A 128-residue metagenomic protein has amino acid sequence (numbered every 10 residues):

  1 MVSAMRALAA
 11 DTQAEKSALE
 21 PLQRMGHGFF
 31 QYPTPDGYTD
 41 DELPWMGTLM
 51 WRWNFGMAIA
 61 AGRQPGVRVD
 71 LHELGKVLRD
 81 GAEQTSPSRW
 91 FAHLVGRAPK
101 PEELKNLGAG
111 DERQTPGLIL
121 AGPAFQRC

Functional and structural regions predicted by a protein language model:
M1-C128: Flexible, low-complexity segments enriched for small/polar residues
